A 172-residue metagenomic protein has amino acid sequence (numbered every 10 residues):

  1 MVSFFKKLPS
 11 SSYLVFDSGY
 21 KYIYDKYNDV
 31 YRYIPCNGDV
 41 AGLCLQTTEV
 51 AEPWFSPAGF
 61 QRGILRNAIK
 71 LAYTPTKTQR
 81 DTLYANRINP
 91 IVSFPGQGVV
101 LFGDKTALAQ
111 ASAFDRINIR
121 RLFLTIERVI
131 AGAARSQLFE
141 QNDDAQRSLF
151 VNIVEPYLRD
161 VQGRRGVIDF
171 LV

Functional and structural regions predicted by a protein language model:
M1-V172: Structured, hydrophobic secondary-structure cores that serve as assembly/anchoring elements
